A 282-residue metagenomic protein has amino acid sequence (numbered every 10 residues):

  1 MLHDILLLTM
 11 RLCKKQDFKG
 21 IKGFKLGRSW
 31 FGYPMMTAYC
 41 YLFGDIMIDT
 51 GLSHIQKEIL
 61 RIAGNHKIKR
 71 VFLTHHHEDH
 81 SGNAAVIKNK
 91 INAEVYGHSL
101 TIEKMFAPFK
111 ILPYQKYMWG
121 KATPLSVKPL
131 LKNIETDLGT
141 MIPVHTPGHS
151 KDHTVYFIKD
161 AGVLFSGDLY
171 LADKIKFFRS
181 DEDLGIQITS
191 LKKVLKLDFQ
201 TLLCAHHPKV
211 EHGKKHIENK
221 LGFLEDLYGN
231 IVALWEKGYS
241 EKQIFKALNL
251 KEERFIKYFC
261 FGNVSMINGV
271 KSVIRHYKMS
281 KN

Functional and structural regions predicted by a protein language model:
D4-L8, Q16, L100-H145, S150 (+2 more regions): Metallo-beta-lactamase
M10-H66, V155-G167: Conserved beta-strand hairpin/beta-sheet module of binuclear metal-dependent hydrolase folds, prominently
T37-G44, G120-S180, N263-V273, Y277-N282: Mobile, glycine- and charge-enriched loop segments and immediately flanking short secondary-structure elements within
I48-G51, K69-H77, V95-S99, H145-G148 (+2 more regions): Active-site neighborhood of phospho(di)ester-bond hydrolases with catalytic His/Asp-centered motifs
I55, H76-G82, I102-M105, K151-H153 (+2 more regions): Active-site environment of divalent metal-dependent phosphoester hydrolases
K57-T136: Active-site HxH/HxHxD metal-binding segment of metal-dependent hydrolases
K90, I186-E241: Divalent-metal (often Zn2+) His-rich catalytic cores of metallo-beta-lactamase-fold enzymes
L234-N282: C-terminal regulatory/interaction regions
